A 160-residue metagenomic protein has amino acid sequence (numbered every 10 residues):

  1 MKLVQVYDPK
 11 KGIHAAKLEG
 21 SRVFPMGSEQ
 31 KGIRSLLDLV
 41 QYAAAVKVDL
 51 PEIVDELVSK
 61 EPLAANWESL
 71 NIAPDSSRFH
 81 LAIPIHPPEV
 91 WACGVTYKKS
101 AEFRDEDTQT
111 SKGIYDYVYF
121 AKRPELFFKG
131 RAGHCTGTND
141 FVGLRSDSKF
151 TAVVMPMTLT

Functional and structural regions predicted by a protein language model:
K2-V48, E52-D55: Gly/serine-rich nucleotide phosphate-binding loop at the start of the catalytic core of nucleotide/ADP-ribose-handling
V4, P51-T160: Active-site microenvironments in enzyme catalytic cores
